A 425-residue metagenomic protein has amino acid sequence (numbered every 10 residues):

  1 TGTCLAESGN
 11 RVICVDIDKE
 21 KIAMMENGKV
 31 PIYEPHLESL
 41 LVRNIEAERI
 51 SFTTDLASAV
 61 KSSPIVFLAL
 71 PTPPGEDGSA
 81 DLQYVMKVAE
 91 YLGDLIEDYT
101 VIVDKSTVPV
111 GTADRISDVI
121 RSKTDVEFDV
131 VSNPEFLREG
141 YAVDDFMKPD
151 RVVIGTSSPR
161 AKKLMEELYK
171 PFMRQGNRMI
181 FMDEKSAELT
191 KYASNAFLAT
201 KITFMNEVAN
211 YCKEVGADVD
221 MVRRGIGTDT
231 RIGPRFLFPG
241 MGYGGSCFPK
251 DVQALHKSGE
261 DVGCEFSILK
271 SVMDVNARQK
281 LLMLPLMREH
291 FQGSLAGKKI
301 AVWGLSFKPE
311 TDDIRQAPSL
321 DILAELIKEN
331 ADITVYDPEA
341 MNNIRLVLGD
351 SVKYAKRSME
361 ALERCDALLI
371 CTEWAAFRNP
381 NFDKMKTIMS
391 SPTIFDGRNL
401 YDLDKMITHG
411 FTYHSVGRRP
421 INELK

Functional and structural regions predicted by a protein language model:
T1-K425: Structural/interface elements that position substrates and couple domains in central-metabolism enzymes
